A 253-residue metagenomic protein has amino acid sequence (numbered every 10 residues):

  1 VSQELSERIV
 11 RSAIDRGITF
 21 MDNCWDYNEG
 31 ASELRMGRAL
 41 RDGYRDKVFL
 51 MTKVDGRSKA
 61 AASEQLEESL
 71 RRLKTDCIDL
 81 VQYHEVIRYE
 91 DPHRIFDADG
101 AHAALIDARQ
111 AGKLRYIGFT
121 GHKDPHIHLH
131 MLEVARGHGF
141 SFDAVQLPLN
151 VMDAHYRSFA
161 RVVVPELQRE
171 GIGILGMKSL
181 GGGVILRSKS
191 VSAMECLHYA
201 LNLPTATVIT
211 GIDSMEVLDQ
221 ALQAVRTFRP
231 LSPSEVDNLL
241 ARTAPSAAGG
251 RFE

Functional and structural regions predicted by a protein language model:
V1-A13, K59-K74, D124-A135, V191-Y199: Short, acidic/polar
V1-K47, A104, Q110: N-terminal binding-site loop/beta-alpha segment at the start of enzyme catalytic domains that lines or forms
A13, M21, M36, L50 (+7 more regions): Conserved, mostly hydrophobic/aromatic
I14-D15, M36-D46, E67-D76, D107-R109 (+2 more regions): Acidic (Asp/Glu)-rich catalytic clusters
W25-Y27, V54-R57, N150-A154, G181: Short histidine/acidic/glycine/proline-rich micro-motifs that form metal- and phosphate-coordinating active-site loops
D46-R57, L80-E85, L147-P148: A short, structured active-site edge motif that brings together acidic residues
L70-H93: Active-site groove signature of glycoside hydrolases
V86-E253: Beta/alpha (TIM)-barrel catalytic core signal, keyed to glycine-rich beta->alpha loops juxtaposed to Asp/Glu that bind
